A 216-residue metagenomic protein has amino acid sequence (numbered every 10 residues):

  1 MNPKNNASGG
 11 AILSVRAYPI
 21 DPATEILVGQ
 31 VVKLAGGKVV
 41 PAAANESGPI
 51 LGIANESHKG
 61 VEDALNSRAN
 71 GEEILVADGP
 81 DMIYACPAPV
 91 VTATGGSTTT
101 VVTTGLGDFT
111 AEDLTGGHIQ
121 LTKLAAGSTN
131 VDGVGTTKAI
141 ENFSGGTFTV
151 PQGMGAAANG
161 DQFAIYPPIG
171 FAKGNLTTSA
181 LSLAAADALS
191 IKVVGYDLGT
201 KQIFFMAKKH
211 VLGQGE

Functional and structural regions predicted by a protein language model:
M1-E216: Surface-exposed, low-hydrophobicity beta-strand/loop segments enriched in small/polar/acidic residues
